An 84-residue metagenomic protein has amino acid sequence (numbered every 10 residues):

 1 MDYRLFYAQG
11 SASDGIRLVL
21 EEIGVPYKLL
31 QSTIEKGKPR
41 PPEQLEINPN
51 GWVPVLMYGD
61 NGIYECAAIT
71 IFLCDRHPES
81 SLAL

Functional and structural regions predicted by a protein language model:
M1-L84: GST-like domain detector, emphasizing the conserved glutathione-binding G-site in the N-terminal thioredoxin-like
